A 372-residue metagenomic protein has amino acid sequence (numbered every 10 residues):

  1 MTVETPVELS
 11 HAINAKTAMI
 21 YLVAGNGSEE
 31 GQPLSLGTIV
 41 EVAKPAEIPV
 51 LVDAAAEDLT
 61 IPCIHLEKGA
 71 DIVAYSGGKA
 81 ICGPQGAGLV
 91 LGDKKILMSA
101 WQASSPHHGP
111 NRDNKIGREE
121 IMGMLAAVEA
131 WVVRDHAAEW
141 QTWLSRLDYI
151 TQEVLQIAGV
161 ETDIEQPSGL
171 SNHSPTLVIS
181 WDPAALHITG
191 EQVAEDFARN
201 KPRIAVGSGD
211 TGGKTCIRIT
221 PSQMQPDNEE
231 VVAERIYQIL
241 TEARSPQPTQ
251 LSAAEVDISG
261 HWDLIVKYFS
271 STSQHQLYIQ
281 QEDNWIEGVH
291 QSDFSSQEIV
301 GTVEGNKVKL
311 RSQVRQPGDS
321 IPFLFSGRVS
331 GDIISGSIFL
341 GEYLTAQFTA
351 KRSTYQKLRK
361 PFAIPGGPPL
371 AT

Functional and structural regions predicted by a protein language model:
M1-H136, Q141, R146, T151-A158 (+5 more regions): Conserved PLP-enzyme active-site core in the AAT-like
K79, K94, P183-A185, D210 (+6 more regions): A broadly conserved detector of short glycine/acidic/proline-rich loop/turn motifs that flank catalytic sites and bind
A100-W101, G190, E230-V232, F348 (+1 more regions): Short, charged, solvent-exposed linker or helix-capping segments at domain edges/interfaces that act as flexible hinges
L155-A243: Conserved C-terminal alpha-helix-loop-beta "cap" of PLP-dependent enzymes that closes/shapes the active-site mouth
D227, Q238-Q247, T354-A363: Short, charged low-complexity linker/loop segments at the C-terminal edge of domains
S245-V256: Long, charged amphipathic helices and adjacent flexible linkers at domain junctions
A254-S330, S335-Q356, K360-A371: Central antiparallel beta-sheet cores of small beta-barrel/beta-sandwich binding domains
